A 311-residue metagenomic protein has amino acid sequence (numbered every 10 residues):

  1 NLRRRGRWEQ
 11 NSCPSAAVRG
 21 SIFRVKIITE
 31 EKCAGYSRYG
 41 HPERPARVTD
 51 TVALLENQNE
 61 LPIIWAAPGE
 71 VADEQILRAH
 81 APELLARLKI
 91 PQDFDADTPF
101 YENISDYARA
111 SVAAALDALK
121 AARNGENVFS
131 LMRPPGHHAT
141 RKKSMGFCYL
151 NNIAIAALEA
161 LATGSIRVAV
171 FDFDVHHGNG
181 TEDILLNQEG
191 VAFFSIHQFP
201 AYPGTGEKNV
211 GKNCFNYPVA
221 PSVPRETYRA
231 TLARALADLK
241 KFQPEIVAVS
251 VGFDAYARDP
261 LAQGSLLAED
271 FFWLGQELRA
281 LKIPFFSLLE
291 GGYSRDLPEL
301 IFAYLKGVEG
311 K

Functional and structural regions predicted by a protein language model:
R24-L158, P218: Metal-dependent C-N hydrolase catalytic cores
A81-L84, L267-A268, L297-K311: Short, electropositive alpha-helical surface patch
L116, K120, S130-A280, L305-E309: Conserved alpha-helical scaffold segments that buttress catalytic/binding sites
D254-Y256, G292-D296: Divalent-metal (often Zn2+) His-rich catalytic cores of metallo-beta-lactamase-fold enzymes
I283-G291: Short acidic/histidine-rich active-site segments
